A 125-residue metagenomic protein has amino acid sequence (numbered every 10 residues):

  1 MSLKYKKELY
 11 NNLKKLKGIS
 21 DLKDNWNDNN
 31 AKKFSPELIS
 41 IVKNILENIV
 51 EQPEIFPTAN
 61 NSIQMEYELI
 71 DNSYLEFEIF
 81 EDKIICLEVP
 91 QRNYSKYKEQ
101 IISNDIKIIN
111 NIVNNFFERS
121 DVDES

Functional and structural regions predicted by a protein language model:
M1-F56, C86-S125: Eukaryotic low-complexity, non-globular regulatory regions
P53-S95: Amphipathic protein-protein interaction modules
